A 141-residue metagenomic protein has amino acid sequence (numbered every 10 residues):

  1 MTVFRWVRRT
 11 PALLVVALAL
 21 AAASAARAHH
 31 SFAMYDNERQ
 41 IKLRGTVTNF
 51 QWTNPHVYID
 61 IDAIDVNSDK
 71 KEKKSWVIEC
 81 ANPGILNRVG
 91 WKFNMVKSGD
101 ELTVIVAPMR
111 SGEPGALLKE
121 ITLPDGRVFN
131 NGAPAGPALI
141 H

Functional and structural regions predicted by a protein language model:
M1-R8: N-terminal secretory signal peptides that target proteins for export/translocation
T10-A22: Bacterial N-terminal signal peptides
S24-A28: Sec/Tat signal peptide C-region and signal peptidase I cleavage site
H29-R44: Short N-terminal segments immediately surrounding and downstream of signal-peptide cleavage
Q40-P55: Structural detector for short beta-strands of small beta-barrel domains
T53-V66: Short aromatic-glycine-enriched beta-strand elements
R88-T103: Short nucleic-acid-contacting surface segments enriched for D/E, G, S/T with interspersed K/R
M109-A133: OB-fold/S1-family single-stranded nucleic acid-binding modules
